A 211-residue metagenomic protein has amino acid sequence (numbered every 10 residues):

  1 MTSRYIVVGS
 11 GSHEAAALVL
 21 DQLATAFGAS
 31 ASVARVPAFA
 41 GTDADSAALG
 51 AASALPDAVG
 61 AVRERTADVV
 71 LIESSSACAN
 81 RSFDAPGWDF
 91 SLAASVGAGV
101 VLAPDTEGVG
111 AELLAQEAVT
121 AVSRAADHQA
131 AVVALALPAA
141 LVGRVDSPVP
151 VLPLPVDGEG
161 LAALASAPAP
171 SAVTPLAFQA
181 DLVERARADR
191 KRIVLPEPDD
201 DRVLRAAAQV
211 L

Functional and structural regions predicted by a protein language model:
T2-V119, S123: ATP-dependent carboxylate-amine ligase catalytic core
R4-I6, S10, S53, A115-A177 (+1 more regions): C-terminal lobe/tail of nucleotide-utilizing enzymes
A29, A98, A130, V149-V151 (+1 more regions): Short glycine/serine/threonine/alanine-rich loop segments
A38-A40, P138-A140, D199: Glycine-rich beta-alpha junction loops
V70-C78, V100, L161-S166, D181-R187: Short, mixed-charge, low-aromatic patches
V100-P104, V133-A134, L152-P153, I193-L195: Short hydrophobic alpha-helical runs that function as membrane-insertion/retention elements
P168, A172-L211: Metallocofactor- and cofactor-centric catalytic cores in central/energy metabolism, strongly enriched
